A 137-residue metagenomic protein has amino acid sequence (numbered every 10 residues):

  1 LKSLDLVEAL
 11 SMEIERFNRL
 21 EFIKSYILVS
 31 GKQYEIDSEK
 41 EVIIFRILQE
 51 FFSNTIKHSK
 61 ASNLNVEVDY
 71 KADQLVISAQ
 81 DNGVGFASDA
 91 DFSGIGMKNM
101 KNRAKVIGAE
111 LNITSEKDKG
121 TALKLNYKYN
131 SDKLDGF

Functional and structural regions predicted by a protein language model:
S3-I23: Short beta-to-alpha transition helix within the HATPase_c
Y26-Q49: Conserved short strand/loop->alpha-helix "switch" segment adjacent to the catalytic nucleotide/phosphoryl-transfer site
E41-L64: Conserved ATP-binding N-box helix of the HATPase_c
N63-D73, K117: Short beta-strand/loop element within the Bergerat-fold HATPase_c
Q74-S78, A122-K124: Short, highly conserved beta-strand within the GHKL-type HATPase_c fold
D81: Acidic ATP/Mg2+-coordinating residue in the GHKL
V84: Glycine-rich G1-box
D89-K119, K124: ATP phosphate-binding glycine-rich loop and adjacent ATP-lid/helix-beta elements within ATP-binding kinase/ATPase
